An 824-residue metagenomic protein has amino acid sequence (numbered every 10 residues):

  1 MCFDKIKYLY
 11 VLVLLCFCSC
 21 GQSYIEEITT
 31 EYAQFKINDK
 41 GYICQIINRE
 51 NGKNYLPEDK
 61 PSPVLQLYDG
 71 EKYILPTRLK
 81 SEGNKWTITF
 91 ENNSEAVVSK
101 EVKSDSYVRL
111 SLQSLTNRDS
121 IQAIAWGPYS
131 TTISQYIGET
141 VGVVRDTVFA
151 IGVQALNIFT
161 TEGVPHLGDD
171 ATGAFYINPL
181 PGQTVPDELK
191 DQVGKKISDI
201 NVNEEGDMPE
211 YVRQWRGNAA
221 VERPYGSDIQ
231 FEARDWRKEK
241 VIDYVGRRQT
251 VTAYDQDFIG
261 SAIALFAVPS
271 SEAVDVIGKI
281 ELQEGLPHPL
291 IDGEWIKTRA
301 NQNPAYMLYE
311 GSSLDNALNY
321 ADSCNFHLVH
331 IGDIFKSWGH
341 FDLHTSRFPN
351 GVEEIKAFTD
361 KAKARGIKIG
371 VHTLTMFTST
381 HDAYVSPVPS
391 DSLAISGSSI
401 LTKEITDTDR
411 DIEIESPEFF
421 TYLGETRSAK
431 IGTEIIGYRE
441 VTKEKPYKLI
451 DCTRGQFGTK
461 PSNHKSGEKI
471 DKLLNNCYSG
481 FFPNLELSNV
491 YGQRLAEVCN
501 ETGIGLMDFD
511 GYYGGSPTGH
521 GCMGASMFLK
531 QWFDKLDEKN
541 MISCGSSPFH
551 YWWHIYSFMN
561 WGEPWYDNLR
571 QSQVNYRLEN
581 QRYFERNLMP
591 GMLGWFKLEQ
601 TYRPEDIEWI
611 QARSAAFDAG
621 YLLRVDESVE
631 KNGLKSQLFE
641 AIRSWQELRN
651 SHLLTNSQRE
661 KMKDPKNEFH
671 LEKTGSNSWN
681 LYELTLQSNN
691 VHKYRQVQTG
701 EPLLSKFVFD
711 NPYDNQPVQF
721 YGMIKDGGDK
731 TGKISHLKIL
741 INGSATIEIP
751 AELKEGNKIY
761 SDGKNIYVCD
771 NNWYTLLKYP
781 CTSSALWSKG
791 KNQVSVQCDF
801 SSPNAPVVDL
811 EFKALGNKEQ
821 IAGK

Functional and structural regions predicted by a protein language model:
F17-I25: Bacterial Sec-dependent signal peptides at the C-terminal "C-region" and cleavage site
E27-V329, K361, K368-I369, G505-L506 (+2 more regions): Carbohydrate-recognition beta-sandwich/jelly-roll modules in extracellular/periplasmic carbohydrate-active proteins
P269-P289, D322-H330, E354-G397, S466 (+1 more regions): Glycine-rich, aromatic-flanked loop segments that form ligand/cofactor-binding clefts across common enzyme folds
E294-S398, L474-E497, T502-S526: Aromatic-lined carbohydrate-binding/catalytic grooves of carbohydrate-active enzymes
I355-V371, F377-S379, S392-S399, R613 (+1 more regions): Carbohydrate-binding surfaces of carbohydrate-active enzymes
T375-P461: Autoprocessing Asn-cyclization modules and mimics
T380, Y384-S398, L473-V490, F533-G633: Glycan-recognition surfaces
R454-S462, S466, F709-K824: Intrinsically disordered, low-complexity segments enriched in serine, threonine, and glycine
